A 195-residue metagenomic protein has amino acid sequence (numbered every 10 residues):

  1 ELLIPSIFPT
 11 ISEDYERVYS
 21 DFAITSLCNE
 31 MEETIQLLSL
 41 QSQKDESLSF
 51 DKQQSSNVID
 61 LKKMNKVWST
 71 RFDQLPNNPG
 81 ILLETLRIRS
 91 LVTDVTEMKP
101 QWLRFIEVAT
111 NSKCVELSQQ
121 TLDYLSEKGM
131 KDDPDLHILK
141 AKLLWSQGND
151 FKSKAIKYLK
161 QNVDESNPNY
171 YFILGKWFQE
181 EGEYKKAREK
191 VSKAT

Functional and structural regions predicted by a protein language model:
E1-T195: Extended alpha-helical assembly domains of large eukaryotic scaffold proteins
